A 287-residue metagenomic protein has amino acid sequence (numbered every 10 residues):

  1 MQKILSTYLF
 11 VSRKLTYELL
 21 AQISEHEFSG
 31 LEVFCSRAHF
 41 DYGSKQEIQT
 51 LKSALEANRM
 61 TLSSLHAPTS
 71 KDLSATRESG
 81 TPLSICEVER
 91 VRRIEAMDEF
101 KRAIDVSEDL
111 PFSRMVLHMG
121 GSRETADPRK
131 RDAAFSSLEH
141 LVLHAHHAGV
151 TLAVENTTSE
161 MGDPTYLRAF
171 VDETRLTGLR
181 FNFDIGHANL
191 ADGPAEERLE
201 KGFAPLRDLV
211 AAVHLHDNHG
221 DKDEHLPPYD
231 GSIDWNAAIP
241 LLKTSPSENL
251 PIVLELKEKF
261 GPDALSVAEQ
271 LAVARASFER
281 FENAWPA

Functional and structural regions predicted by a protein language model:
M1-I4, R13-H26, P164-A287: Histidine-acidic metal/acid-base catalytic patches
M1-R102, E108, R180, D208 (+1 more regions): N-terminal pre-domain/capping segments
S6-F10, F34-S36, A67-S70, G120-S122 (+4 more regions): Active-site beta-loop-alpha junctions enriched in small/polar residues
Y17, S74-F181: Active-site acidic/histidine proton-transfer and metal-coordination neighborhood in alpha/beta enzyme cores
E32, S64, V116, A153 (+3 more regions): Conserved beta-strand positions in the central sheet of alpha/beta enzyme cores
Y42-T50, S84-D98, A126-S137, T158-G162 (+5 more regions): Alpha-helix N-cap and loop-to-helix initiation/capping positions
L51-A67, F135-H147, E173-T174, W235-P240: Alpha-helix-loop-beta-strand connector modules within alpha/beta enzyme cores
M60, F112-S113, V150, P246-L250: A short helix->loop->beta-strand "cap" motif at the edges of active sites that frequently abuts
